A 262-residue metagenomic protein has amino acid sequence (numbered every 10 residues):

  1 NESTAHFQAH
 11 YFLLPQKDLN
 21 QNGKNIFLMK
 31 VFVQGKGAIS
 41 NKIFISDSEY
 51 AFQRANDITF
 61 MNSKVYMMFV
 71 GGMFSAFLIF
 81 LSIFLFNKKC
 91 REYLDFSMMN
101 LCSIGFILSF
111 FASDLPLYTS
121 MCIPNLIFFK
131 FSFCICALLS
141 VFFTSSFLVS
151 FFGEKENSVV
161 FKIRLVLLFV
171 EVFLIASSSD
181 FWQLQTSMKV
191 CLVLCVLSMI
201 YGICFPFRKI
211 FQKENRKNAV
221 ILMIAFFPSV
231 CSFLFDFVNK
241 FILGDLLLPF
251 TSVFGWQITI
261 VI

Functional and structural regions predicted by a protein language model:
T4-G71: An acidic-aromatic loop/edge-strand motif
A55-N87, M188-Q212: First transmembrane helix
V70-F74, S97, V166, M223: Hydrophobic H-region at the start of alpha-helical membrane spans
A76-G105: Juxtamembrane interface at the cytosolic side of transmembrane helices
I104-I262: Interfacial "cap-and-anchor" motif at the non-cytosolic start of specific transmembrane alpha-helices
